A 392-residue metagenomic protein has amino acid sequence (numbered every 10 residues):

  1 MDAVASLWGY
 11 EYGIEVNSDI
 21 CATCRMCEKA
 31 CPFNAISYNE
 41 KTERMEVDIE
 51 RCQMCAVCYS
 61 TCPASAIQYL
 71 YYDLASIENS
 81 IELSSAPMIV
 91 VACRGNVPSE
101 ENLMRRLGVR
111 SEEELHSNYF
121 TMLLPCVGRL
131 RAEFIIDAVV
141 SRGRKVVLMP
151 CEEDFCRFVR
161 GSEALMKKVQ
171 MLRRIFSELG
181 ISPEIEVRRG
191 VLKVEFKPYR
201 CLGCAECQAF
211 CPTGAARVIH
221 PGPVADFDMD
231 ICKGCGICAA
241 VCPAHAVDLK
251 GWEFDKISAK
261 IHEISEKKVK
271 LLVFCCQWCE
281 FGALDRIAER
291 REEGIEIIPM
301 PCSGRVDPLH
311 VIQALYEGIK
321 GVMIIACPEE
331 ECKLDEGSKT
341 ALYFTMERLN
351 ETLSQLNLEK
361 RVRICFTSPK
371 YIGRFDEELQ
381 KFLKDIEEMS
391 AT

Functional and structural regions predicted by a protein language model:
D2-M26, N34-M54, Y72-E78, E184-E206 (+4 more regions): Ferredoxin-like iron-sulfur electron-transfer modules
A5-G13, E114-F120, P150, R157 (+2 more regions): Gly-rich Lys/Arg/Thr-decorated short loops/hinges at beta-loop-alpha junctions or inter-strand turns that position
C21-C27, C31, C52-C58, C62 (+9 more regions): Short cysteine clusters
K41-E43, S60-N96, V247-W278: A short, flexible N-terminal coil/short beta segment enriched in small residues
C58-C62, I67, L165, L349 (+1 more regions): Hydrophobic or amphipathic alpha-helical targeting/insertion segments
S84-V139, R144, K270-V311, L315-Y316 (+2 more regions): Conserved mixed alpha/beta catalytic, RNA-binding, or beta-rich assembly cores of soluble enzyme, regulatory
M122-F176, P299-R374: Cofactor-cradling patches in redox/metallo enzymes
L179-K193, Q355-T392: Peripheral docking tails and interdomain loops at the edges of cofactor- or intermediate-handling domains
